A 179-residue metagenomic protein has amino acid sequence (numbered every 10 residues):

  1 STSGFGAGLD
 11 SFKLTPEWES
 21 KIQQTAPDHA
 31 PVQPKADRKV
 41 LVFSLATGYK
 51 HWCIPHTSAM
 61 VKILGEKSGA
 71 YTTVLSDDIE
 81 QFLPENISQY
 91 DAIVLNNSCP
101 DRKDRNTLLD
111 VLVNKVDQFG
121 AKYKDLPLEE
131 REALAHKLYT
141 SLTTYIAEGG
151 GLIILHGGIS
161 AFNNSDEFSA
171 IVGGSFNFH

Functional and structural regions predicted by a protein language model:
T2-A92: Aromatic-Pro/Gly-enriched surface loop or interdomain linker that acts as a lid/target-recognition segment
E19, S58-K62, Y139-T143, S165 (+1 more regions): Extracytoplasmic/secreted envelope proteins and their assembly/folding machinery, especially bacterial periplasmic
A36, L155-H179: An acidic, glycine-rich "communication" segment
V40-L41, I87-F162: Short alpha-beta junction capping motif
A46, I63-S68, N96, Y145-E148 (+1 more regions): Structured segments of extracytoplasmic/periplasmic soluble domains in secreted or envelope-associated proteins
P55-S58, K103, T107-D110, E167-A170: Short, glycine/charged-enriched secondary-structure capping and boundary segments
